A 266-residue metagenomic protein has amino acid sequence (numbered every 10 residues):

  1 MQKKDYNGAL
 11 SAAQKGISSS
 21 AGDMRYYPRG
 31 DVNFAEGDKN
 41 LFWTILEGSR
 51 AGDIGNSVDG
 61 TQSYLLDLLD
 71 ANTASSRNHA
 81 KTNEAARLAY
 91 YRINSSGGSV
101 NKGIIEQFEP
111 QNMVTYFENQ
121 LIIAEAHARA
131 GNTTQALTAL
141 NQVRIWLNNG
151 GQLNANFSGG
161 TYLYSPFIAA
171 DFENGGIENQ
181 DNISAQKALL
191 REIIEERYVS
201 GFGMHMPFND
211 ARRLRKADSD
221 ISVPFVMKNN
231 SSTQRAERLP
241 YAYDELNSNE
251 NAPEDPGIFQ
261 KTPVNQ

Functional and structural regions predicted by a protein language model:
M1-A51, R77-Q266: Acidic/polar-rich alpha-helix caps and helix-coil junctions
F42-T73: His/Glu-based metal-binding/catalytic segments typifying zinc-dependent metallopeptidases
